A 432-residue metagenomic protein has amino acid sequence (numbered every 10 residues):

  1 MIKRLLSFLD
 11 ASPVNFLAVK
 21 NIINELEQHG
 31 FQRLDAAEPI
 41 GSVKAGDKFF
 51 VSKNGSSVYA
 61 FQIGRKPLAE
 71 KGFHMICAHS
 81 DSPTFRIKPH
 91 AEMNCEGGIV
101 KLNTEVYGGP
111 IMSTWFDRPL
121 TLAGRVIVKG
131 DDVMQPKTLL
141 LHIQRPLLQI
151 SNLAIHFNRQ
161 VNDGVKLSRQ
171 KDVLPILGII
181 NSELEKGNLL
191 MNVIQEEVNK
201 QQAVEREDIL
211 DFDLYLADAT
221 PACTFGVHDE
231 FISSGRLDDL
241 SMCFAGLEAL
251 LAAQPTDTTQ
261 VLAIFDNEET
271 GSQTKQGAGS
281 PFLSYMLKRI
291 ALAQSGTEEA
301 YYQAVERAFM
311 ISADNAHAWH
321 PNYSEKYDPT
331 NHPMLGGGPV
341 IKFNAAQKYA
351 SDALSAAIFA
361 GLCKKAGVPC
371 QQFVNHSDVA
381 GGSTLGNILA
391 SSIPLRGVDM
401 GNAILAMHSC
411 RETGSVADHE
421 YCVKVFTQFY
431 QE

Functional and structural regions predicted by a protein language model:
M1-E432: N-terminal hydrophobic/helix-forming segments and targeting peptides
